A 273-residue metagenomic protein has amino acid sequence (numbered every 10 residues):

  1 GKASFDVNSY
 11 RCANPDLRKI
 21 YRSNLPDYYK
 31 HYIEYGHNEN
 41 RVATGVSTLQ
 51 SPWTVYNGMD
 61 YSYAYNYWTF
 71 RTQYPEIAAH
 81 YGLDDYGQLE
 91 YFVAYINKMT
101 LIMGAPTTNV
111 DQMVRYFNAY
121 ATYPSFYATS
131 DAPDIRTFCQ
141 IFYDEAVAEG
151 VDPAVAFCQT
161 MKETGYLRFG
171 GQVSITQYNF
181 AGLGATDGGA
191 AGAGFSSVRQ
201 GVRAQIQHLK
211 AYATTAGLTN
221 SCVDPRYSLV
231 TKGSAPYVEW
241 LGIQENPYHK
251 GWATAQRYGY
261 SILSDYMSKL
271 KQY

Functional and structural regions predicted by a protein language model:
G1-T100: Charge-rich, low-complexity intrinsically disordered regions
N97-Y273: Catalytic cores of secreted/periplasmic lytic hydrolases that degrade extracellular macromolecules
